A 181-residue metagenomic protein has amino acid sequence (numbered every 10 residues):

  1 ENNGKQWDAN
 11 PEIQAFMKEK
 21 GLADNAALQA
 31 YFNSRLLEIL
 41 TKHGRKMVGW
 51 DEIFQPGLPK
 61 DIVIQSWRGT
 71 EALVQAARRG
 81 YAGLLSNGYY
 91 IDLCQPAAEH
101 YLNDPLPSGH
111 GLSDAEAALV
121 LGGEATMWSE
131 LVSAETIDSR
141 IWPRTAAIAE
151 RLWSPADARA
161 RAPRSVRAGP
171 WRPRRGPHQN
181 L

Functional and structural regions predicted by a protein language model:
E1-V63, W67-Y81: Active-site neighborhood of glycoside hydrolase catalytic domains
K46-I62, R68-L181: Flexible, acidic glycine-rich loops studded with aromatic residues
